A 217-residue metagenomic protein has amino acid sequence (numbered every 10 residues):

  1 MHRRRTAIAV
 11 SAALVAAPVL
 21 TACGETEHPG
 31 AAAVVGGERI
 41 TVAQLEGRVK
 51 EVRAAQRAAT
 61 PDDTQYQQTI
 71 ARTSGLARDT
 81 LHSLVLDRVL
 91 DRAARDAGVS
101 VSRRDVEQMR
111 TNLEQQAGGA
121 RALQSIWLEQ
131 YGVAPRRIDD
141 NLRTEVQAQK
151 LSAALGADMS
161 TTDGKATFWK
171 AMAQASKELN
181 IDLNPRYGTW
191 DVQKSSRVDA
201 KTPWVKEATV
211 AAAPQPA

Functional and structural regions predicted by a protein language model:
M1-R72, S176-A217: Short, low-structural-confidence N-terminal segments
H2-R4, A120, D140: A generic short-segment signal for beta-strand/edge and adjacent turn/coil regions
A9, A43, R48, R53 (+7 more regions): Residues in flexible loops and secondary-structure boundaries
H28-Y131: N-terminal targeting/tethering segments
T69-D96, L123-P185: Solvent-exposed, amphipathic alpha-helical "stalk/arm" or coiled-coil-like segments used as scaffolds
V106-N112, L142, P185-V192: Short linear loop/turn motifs
